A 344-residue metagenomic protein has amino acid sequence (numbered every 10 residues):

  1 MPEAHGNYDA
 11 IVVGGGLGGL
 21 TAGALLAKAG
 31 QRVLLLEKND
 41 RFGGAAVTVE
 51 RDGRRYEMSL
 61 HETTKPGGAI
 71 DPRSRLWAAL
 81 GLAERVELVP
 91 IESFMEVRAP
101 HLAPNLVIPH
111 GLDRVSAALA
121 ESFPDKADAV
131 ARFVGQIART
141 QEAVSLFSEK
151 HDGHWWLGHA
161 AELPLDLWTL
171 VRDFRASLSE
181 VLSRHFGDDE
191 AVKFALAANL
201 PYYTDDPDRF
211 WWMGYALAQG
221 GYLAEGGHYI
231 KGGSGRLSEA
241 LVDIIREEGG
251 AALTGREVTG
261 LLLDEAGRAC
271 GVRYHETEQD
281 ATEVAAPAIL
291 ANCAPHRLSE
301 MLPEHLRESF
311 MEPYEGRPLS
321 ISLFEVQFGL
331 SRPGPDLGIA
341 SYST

Functional and structural regions predicted by a protein language model:
P2-E142: N-terminal glycine-rich phosphate/pyrophosphate-binding loop and immediately adjacent elements
L35-E37, F194, T254, A291: General beta-strand structural signal in soluble alpha/beta enzymes
E57, L163-L165, G221-Y229, L323: Glycine- and acidic
L60-P66, L200-D205, L323-E325: Glycine-rich phosphate/pyrophosphate-binding beta-alpha loops
L102-F210: Rossmann-like flavin
A216-D280: Helical element adjacent to the flavin cofactor pocket in flavoenzyme catalytic cores
T259-T344: Mid-domain catalytic core of redox enzymes that form a hydrophobic substrate pocket/lid adjacent to a catalytic redox
